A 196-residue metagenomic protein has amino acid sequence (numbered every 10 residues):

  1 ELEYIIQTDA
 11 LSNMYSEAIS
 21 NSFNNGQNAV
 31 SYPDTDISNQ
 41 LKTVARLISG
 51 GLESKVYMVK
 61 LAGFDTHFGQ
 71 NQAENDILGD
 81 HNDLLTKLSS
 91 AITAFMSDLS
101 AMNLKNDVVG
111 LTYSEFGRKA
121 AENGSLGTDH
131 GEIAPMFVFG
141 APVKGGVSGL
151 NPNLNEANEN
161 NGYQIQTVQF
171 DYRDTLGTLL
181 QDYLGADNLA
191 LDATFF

Functional and structural regions predicted by a protein language model:
E1-M102, A121, P135-F196: Feature for exported/extracytoplasmic and membrane-associated proteins, marking the mature portion
Y57-K60, D107-Y113: Short, conserved beta-strand edge motifs with alternating hydrophobic and charged residues
L99-N103, G110-D129, F137: Hydrophobic alpha-helical bundle architecture
E132: Glycine-rich and small/hydrophobic secondary-structure elements
